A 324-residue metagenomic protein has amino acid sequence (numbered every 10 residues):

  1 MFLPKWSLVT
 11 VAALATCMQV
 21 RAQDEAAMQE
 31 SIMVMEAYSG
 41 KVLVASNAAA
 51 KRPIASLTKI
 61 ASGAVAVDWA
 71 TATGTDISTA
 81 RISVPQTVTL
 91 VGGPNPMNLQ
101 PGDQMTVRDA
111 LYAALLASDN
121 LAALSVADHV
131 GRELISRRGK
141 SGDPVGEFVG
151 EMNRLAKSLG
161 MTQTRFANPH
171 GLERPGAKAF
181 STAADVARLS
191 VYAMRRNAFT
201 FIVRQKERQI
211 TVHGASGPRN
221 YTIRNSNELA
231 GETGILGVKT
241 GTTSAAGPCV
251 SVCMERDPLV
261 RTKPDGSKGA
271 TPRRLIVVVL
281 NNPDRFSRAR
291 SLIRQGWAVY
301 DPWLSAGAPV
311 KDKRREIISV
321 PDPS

Functional and structural regions predicted by a protein language model:
M1-S7: Bacterial N-terminal signal peptides that target proteins for export
F2, P323-S324: C-terminal end-of-chain detector
S7-A15: Bacterial N-terminal signal peptides
V20-A184, M194: Active-site-adjacent loops and short helices of periplasmic peptidoglycan-processing enzymes
E25-S31, S39, D128-P323: Penicillin-recognizing serine hydrolase domain
